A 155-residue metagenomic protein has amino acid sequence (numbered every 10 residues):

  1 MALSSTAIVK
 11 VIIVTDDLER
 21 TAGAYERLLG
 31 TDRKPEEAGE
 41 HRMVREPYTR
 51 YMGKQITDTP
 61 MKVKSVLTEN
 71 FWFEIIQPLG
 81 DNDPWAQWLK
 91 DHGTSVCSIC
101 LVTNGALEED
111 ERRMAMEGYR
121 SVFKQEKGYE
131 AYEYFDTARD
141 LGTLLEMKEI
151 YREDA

Functional and structural regions predicted by a protein language model:
M1-L3, D154-A155: Basic/polar N-terminal segments that are highly enriched at the extreme N-terminus, encompassing both cleavable
L3, V14-E69, E109-R139: Core segments of cupin and vicinal oxygen chelate
I8-T15, P60, K64-W72, W88-A106: Vicinal oxygen chelate
I12, E74-P78, M147-I150: A structural feature that tracks compact, well-ordered secondary-structure segments with a strong bias toward
R50, N82-Q87: A short, acidic/glycine-rich surface segment
D83-P84, R139-L145: Short, charged/polar, Gly/Pro-enriched secondary-structure boundary elements
W85-L89, Y132-Y134: Catalytic micro-motifs at enzyme active sites that drive phosphoryl/nucleotidyl and oxygen chemistry
G142-E149, A155: Acidic, proline/glycine-rich low-complexity IDRs
